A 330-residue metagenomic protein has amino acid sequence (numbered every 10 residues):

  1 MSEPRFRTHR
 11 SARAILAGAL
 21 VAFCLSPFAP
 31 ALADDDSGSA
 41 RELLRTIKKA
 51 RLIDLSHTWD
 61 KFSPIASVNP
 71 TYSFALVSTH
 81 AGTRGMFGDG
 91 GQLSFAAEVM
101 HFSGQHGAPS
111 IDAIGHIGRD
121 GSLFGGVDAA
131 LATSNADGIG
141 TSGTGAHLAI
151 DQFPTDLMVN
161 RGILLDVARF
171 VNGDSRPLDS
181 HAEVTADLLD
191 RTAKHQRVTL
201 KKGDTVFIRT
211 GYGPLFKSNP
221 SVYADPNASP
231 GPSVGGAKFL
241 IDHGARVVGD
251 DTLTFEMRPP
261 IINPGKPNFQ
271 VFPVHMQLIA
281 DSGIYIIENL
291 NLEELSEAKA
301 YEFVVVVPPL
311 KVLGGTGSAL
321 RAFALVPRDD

Functional and structural regions predicted by a protein language model:
S2-A17: Bacterial N-terminal signal peptides that target proteins for export
I15-P27: Bacterial N-terminal signal peptides
L32-D330: Active-/binding-site microenvironments in catalytic and ligand-binding cores
